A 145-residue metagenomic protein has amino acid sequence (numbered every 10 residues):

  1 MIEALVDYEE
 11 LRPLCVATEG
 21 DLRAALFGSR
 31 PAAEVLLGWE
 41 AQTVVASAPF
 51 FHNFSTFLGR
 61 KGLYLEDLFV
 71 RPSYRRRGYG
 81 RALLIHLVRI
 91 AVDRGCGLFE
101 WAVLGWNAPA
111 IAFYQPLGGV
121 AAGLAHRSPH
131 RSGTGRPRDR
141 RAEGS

Functional and structural regions predicted by a protein language model:
I2-A24: Conserved GNAT-fold acetyl-CoA-binding loop/helix
A24-L37, Y64: A short helix-loop-beta-strand connector motif used in the catalytic cores of GNAT acetyltransferases and, in some
V35-L37, T43-H52, F69: Conserved beta-strand in the GNAT
N53-L65, R75, R94-G97, A122: A conserved beta-turn-beta hairpin within the catalytic core of GNAT-like acetyltransferases that forms part
Y74, G78-H86: Conserved acetyl-CoA pyrophosphate-binding loop and the N-cap/start of the following alpha-helix in GNAT-like
V88, C96, Y114-L124: Conserved acetyl-CoA-binding loop of GNAT-fold acetyltransferases
A91-V103: Conserved GNAT acetyl-CoA-binding A-motif
E100-A110, S128-T134: Conserved beta-strand-loop-alpha-helix junction that forms the acyl-donor binding cleft
